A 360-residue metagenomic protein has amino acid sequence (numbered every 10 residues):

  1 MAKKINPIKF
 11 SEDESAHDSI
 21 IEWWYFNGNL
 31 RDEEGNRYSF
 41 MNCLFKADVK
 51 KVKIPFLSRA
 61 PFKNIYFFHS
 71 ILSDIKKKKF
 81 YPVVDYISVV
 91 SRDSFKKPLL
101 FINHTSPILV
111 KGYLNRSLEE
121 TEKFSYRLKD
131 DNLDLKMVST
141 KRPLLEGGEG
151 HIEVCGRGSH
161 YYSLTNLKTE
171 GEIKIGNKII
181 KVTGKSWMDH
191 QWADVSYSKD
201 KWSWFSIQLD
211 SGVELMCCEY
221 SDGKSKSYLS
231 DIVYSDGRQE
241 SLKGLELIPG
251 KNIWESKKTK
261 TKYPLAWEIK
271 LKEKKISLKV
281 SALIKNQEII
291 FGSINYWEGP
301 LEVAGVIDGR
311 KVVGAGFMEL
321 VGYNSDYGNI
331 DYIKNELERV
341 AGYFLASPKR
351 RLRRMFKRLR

Functional and structural regions predicted by a protein language model:
M1-R360: Structured soluble/peripheral alpha/beta segments that form catalytic or ligand/cofactor-binding pockets
